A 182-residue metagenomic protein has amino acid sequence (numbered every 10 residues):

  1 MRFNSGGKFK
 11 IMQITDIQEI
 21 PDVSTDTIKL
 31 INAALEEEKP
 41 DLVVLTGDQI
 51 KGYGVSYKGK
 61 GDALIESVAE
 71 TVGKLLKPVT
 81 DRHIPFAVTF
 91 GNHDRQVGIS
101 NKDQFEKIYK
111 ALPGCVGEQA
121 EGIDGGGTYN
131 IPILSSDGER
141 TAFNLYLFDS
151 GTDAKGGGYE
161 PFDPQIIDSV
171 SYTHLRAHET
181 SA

Functional and structural regions predicted by a protein language model:
S5, S136-T141: Short, solvent-exposed loop/turn segments that connect beta-strands within catalytic domains and beta-strand-rich
K8-Q18, A142-T152: Active-site-proximal beta-strand elements of phosphoester/diester hydrolases
Q18-E19, D153-P161: Surface-exposed cleft-lining segments at the edges of enzyme active sites
V23-I123: Core catalytic region of metal-dependent phosphoesterases/phosphodiesterases, especially metallo-beta-lactamase-like
D124-G126, R140-F143: Short, solvent-exposed loop/turn segments at the edges of secondary structure
G127-L134: Short, surface-exposed beta-strand/loop micro-motifs that present aromatic residues
F162-Y172: Long, well-ordered alpha-helical scaffolding segments within enzyme catalytic domains, especially pronounced
T173-T180: Conserved small/polar residues in nucleotide/adenosyl-binding loops
